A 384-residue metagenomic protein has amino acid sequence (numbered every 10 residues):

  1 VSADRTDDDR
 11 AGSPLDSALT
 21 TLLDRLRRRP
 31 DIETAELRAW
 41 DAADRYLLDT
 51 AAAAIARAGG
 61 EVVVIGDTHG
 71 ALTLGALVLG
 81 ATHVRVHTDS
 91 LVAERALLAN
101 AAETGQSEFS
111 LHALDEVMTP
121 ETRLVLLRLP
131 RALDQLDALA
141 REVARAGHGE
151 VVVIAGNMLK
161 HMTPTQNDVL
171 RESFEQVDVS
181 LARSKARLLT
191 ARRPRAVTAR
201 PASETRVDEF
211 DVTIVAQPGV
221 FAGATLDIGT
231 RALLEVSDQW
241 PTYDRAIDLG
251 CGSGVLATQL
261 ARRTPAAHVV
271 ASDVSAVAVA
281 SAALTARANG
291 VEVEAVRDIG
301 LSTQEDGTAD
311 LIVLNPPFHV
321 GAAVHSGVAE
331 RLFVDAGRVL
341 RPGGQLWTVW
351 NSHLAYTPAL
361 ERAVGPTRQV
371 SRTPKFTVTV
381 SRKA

Functional and structural regions predicted by a protein language model:
S2-D4, D9-G66, L72: Extended, compositionally biased accessory segments flanking or bridging domains
I32, L37-D41, Y46-A54, A182-R245: SAM-dependent Rossmann-like transferase core, predominantly class I methyltransferases with a strong bias toward
W40-F109, I228-L314: Conserved SAM/SAH cofactor-binding pocket of Class I
L124-L133, L249-L256, A309-A323, A336: Conserved proline-anchored active-site loop of SAM-dependent methyltransferases that bridges a beta-strand
L127-E209: N-terminal auxiliary segments of SAM/dcSAM-dependent transferases
V143, L260, L332, A336 (+1 more regions): Class I S-adenosylmethionine-dependent transferase superfamily signal
G147-H148, L340-P342: Helix-to-beta-strand junctions that scaffold the AdoMet/dcAdoMet cofactor pocket in Class I SAM-dependent enzymes
F174-E209, V220, N351-A384: Class I S-adenosyl-L-methionine
